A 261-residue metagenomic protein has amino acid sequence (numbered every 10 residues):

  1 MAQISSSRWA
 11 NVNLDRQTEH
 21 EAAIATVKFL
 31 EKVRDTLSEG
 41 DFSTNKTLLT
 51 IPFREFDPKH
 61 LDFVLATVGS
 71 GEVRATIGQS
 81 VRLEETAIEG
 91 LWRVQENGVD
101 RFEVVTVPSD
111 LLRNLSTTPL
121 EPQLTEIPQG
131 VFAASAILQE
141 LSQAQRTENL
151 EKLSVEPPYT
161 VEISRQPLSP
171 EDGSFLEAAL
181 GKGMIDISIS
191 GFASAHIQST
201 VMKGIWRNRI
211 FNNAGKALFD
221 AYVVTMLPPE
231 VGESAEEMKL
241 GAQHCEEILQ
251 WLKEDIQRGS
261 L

Functional and structural regions predicted by a protein language model:
M1-A23: N-terminal basic/disordered segments at the start of proteins
Q17-E85: An N-terminal, globular interaction/scaffold subdomain
L30-K32, L37, P158, E162-P167 (+1 more regions): Short, surface-exposed polybasic-aromatic patches that bind anionic ligands, especially phosphate groups
E39-P52, L150-Q166: Terminal, regulation- and interaction-focused segments at domain boundaries
T50-E55, V73-V94, I185-G215: Short, structured protein-protein interaction patches enriched in aromatics and acidic/basic residues, typified by
K59-G69, P167-G183: Extracellular/lumenal glycan-associated surfaces
E84-Q123, T200-S260: Helix-rich interaction surfaces within compact, conserved domain-sized segments that mediate assembly or partner
G98-E162: Surface-exposed beta-loop interaction hotspot
